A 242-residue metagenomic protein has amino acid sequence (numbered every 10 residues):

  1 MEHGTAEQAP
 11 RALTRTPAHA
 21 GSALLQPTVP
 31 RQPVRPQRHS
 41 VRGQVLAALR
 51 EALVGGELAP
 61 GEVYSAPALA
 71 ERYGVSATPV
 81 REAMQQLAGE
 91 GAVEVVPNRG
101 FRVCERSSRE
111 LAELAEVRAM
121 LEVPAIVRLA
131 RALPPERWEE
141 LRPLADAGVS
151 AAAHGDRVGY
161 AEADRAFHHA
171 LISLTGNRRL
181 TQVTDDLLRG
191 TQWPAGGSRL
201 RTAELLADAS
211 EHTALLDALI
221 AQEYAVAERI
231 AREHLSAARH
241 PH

Functional and structural regions predicted by a protein language model:
M1-T5, A9-R15, R189, G196-H242: C-terminal all-alpha effector/ligand-binding and dimerization domain of prokaryotic HTH-type transcriptional repressors
M1-V127, R131, H240: Short linear motifs at protein or domain termini
S40, W138-E139, V158, A203-L206: Short helix-capping and inter-helix turn/linker motifs at the boundaries of alpha-helical repeat units
Q44, N98, L121, E140-P143 (+1 more regions): Alpha-helix N-cap/N′ positions at the starts of helices
A52, E57, A151, I172 (+1 more regions): Hydrophobic side-chain positions on well-ordered alpha-helices, corresponding to helix-helix packing/interface faces
S107, D156, Q222-E223: Acidic/polar helix N-cap motif
V117-L121, A163-A166, E233, H242: Short, solvent-exposed amphipathic helices
P135-G196, E211-A214, R229-A237: Conserved amphipathic alpha-helical segments that form helical-bundle/coiled-coil interaction surfaces
